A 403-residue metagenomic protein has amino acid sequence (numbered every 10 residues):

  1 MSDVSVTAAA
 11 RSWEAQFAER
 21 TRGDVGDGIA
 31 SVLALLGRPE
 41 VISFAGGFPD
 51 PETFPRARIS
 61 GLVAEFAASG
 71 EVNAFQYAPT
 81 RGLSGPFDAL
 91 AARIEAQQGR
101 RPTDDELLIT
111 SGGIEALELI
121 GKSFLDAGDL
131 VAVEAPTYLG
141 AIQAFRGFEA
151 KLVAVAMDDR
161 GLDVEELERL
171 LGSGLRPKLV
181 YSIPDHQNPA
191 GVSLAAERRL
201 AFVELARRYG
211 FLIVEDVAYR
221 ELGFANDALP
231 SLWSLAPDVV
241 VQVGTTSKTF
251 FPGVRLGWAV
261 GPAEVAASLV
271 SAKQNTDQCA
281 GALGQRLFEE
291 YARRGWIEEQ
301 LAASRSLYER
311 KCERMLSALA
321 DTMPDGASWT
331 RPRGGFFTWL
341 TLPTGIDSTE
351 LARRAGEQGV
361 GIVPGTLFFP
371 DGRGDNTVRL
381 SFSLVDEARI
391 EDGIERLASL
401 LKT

Functional and structural regions predicted by a protein language model:
S2-S5, E357-Q358, G372-T403: PLP-dependent enzyme catalytic core of the Aspartate aminotransferase-like
T7-A8, R20-G112, L119, R293-R294 (+3 more regions): N-terminal small-domain helix-loop-helix segment of the aminotransferase-like
V41, A218, L222, G356-R379: Conserved PLP cofactor-binding pocket of PLP-dependent enzymes
A68, N73-Y209, E221-V239, Y308 (+1 more regions): Conserved core of the PLP fold type I
V240-S306: Conserved core segment of the aminotransferase class I/II
E289, S306-L316, A327-T341: Conserved glycine-rich beta-strand-loop-beta hairpin in the small C-terminal domain of fold type I
I346-L351, A388-D392: Short, conserved charged micro-motifs
